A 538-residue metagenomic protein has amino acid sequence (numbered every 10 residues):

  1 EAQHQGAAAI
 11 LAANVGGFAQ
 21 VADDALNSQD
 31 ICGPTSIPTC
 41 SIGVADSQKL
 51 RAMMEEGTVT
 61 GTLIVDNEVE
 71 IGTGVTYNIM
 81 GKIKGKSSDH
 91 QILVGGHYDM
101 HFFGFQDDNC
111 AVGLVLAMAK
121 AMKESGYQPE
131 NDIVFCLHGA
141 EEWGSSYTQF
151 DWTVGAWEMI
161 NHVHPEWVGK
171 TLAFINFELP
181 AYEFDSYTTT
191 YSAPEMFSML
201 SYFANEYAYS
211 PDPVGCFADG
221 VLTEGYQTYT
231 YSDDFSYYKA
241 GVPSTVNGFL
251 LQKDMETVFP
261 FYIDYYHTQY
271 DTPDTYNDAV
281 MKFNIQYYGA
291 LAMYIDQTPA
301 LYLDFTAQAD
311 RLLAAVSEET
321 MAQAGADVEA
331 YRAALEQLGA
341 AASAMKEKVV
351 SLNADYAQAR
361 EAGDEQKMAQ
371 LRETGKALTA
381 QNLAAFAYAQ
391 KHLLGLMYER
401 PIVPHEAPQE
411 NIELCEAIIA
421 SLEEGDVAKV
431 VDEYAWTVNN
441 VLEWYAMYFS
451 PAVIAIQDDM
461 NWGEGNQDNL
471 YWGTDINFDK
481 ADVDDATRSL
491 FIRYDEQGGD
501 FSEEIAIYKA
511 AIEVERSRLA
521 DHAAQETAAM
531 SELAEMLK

Functional and structural regions predicted by a protein language model:
E1, T35-C40, D66-E70, D99-D108 (+5 more regions): Second-shell loop/turn segments in exported
E1-C32, S36-P38, T223: Extracellular/luminal Protease-associated
A8-A13, P38-I42, I79-K82, Q91-G95 (+5 more regions): Structural recognition of the beta-strand scaffold that forms the well-ordered cores of secreted hydrolase catalytic
N14, G72-G74, P180-D310: Active-site-adjacent substrate-binding region of metalloamidase/peptidase-like peptide-processing proteins
V15-A19, D46-S47, E70-G72, G85-S88 (+4 more regions): Solvent-exposed loop/turn segments at secondary-structure junctions within structured extracellular/periplasmic domains
S28-F105, L116-Y127: Soluble metallo-hydrolase cores and metallopeptidase-like ectodomains found primarily in the secretory/periplasmic
M100-E195, T306: Acidic/histidine-rich catalytic neighborhood of metal-dependent amide-processing enzymes
Q286-Y287, D296-K538: C-terminal non-catalytic alpha-helical accessory regions
